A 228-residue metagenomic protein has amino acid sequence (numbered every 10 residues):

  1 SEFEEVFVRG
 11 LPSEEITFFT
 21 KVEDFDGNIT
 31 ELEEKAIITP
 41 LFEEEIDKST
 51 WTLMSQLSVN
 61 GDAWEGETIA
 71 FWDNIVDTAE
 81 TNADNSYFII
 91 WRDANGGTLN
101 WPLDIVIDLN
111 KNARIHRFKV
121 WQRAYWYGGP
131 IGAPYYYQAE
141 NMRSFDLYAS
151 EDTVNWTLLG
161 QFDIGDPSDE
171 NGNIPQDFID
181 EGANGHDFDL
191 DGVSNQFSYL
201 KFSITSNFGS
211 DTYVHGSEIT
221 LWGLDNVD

Functional and structural regions predicted by a protein language model:
E2-V6, N184-H186: Short S/T/G- and acidic-enriched coil/turn segments that sit immediately N-terminal to beta-strands in beta-sandwich
F7-E15, V193-Q196: Surface-exposed, short loops/turns at beta-strand junctions within beta-sandwich domains
E23-I29: Short, solvent-exposed loop/turn segments at the edges of extracellular beta-sandwich modules
I29-K35, H215: Extracellular and select intracellular beta-sandwich modules with Ser/Thr-enriched, small-residue motifs on
A36-N110, R123-W126, P130, E170 (+2 more regions): Disordered, acidic Ser/Thr/Pro-rich linker "stalks" and the adjacent N-terminal cap of the next globular domain
N82-G160, N184-D228: Aromatic, loop-rich ligand-recognition surfaces of beta-strand-rich domains
L159-D191: Extracellular carbohydrate recognition and processing domains and analogous Trp-centered ligand-binding platforms
